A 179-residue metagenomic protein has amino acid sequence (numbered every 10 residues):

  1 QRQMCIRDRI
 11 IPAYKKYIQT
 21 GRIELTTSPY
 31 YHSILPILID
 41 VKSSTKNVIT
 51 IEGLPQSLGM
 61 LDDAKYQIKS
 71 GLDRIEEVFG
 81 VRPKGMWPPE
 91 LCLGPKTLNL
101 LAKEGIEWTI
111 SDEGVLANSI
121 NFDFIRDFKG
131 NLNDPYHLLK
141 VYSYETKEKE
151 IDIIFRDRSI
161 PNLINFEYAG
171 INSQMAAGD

Functional and structural regions predicted by a protein language model:
R2-I6: Short, small-residue-biased leader/transition segments that mark boundaries at the very start of proteins
D8-K16, S70-D73, C92-T97, P135-K140: Short alpha-helical segments and helix-capping/turn motifs at coil-helix boundaries
I11-W87, K149-G170: Metal-dependent polysaccharide deacetylase catalytic core of the NodB/CE4 family, i.e., the active-site-bearing domain
P89-D179: Active-site-adjacent pocket scaffolds in enzyme catalytic domains
